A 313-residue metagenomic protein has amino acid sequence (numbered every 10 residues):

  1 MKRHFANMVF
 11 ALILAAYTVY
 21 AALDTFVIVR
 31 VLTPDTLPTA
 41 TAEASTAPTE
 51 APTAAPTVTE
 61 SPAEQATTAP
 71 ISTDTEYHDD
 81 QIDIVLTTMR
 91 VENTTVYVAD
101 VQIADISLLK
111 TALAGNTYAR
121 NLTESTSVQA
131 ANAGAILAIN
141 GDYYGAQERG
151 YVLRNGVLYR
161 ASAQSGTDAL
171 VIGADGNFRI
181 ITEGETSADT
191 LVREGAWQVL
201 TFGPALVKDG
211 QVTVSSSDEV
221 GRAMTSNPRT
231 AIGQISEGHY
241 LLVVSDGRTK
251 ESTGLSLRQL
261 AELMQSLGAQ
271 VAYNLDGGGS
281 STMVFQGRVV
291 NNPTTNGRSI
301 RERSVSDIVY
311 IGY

Functional and structural regions predicted by a protein language model:
K2-A163, D168, R179-I180: Zymogen propeptides
V96-D100, A169, A205, A231 (+1 more regions): Conserved hydrophobic/aromatic beta-strand scaffold that supports enzyme active sites
A114-Y118, G184-A188, S245-T249: Short, solvent-exposed aromatic-acidic interface loops
A119-L122, D189-G195, T225-S226, E251-L257: A short, polar/proline- and glycine-enriched secondary-structure boundary/capping micro-motif
A133-I136, N177, Q211, E237-H239 (+1 more regions): Loop/turn elements at helix/coil->beta-strand transitions in domains of secreted/extracellular proteins
D142-A223: Active-site-adjacent helix-turn-beta-strand microarchitecture at beta-sheet edges that either contains or buttresses
Q147-Q164, I172, S217-Q234, H239-Q270 (+2 more regions): Conserved, well-ordered active-site substructure
